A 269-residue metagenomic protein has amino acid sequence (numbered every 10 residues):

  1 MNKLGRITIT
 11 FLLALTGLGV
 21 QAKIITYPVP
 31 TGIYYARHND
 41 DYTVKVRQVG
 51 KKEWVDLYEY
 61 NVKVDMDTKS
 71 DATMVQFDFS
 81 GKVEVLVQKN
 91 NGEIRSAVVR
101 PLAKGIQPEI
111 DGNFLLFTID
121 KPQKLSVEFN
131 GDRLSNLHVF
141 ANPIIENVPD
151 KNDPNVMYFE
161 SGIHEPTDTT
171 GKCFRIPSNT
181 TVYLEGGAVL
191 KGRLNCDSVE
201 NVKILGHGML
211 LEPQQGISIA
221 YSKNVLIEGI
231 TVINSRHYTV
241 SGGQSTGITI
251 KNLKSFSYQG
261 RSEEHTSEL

Functional and structural regions predicted by a protein language model:
M1-I9: Bacterial N-terminal signal peptides that target proteins for export
L12-Q21: Hydrophobic h-region of N-terminal signal peptides that target proteins for export in Gram-negative bacteria
K23-K151: Beta-strand-enriched, solvent-exposed domains that form extended recognition/catalytic surfaces
N91, A141-T180: N-terminal domain-start segments of secreted/luminal proteins
F117-I119, H164-T181, V189-L205, L211-L226 (+1 more regions): Extracellular beta-strand-rich solenoid/capping regions of secreted or surface-exposed proteins that bind or remodel
E264-L269: Conserved small/polar residues in nucleotide/adenosyl-binding loops
